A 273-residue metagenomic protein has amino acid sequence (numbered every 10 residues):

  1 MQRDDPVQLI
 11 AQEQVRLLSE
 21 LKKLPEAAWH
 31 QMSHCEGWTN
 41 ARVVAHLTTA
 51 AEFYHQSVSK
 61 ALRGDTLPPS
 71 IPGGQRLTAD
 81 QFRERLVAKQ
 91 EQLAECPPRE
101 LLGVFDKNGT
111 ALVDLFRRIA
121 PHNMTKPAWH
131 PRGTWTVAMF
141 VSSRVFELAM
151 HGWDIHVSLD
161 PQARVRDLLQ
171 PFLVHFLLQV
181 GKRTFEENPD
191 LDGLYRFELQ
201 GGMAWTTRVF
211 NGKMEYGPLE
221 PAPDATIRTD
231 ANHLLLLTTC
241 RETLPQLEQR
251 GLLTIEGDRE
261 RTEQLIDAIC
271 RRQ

Functional and structural regions predicted by a protein language model:
M1-D5, F53-A111: Short, helix-capping/interhelical loops that line the mouth of catalytic, cofactor-, or ligand-binding pockets
M1-L9, W29-A50, Q92-L101, A128-E147: Alpha-helical scaffold segments that form or flank carboxylate-/histidine-based iron centers
L18, K22, A51-H55, D106-R117 (+2 more regions): Structural signal for well-ordered, non-membrane alpha-helices
L18-A41, R63-G64, L115-W135: Helix-loop segments that flank and shape redox-cofactor active sites
F82-R85, G109, V113-R132, S142-G152: A short mid-domain helix/strand-loop element embedded in enzyme catalytic domains that forms or borders the active-site
P121-T125, F140-W205, A268-Q273: Acidic, aliphatic-rich amphipathic alpha-helical segments
E186-L236: Glycine/small-residue-rich hydrophobic helix-like segments
L219-Q273: C-terminal interaction segments
